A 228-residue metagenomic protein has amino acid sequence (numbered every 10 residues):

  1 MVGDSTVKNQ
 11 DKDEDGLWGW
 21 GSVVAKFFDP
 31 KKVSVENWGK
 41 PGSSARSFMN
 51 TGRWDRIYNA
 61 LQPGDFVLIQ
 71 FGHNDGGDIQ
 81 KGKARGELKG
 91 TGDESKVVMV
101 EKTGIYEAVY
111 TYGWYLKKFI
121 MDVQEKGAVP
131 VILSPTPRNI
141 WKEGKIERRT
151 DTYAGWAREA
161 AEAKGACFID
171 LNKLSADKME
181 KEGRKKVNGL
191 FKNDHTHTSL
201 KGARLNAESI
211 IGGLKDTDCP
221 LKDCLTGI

Functional and structural regions predicted by a protein language model:
M1-K40, D55-V67, K83-T91: Serine-esterase "nucleophile elbow" of acetyl-processing enzymes
D11-D15, S47-M49, E143-R148: Short, solvent-exposed loop/turn segments at secondary-structure boundaries
E14, W18, T51, G113 (+1 more regions): Short alpha-helix boundary/capping motifs
K40-S43, P137: Acidic, glycine-rich active-site loops and adjacent beta-strand->loop/helix elements that engage anionic groups
A45-R56: N-terminal post-signal-peptidase region of extra-cytosolic proteins
R56-L200, R204, E208-G227: Alpha-helical cap/lid subdomain in secreted, periplasmic, or secretory-pathway luminal O-acyl-processing enzymes
